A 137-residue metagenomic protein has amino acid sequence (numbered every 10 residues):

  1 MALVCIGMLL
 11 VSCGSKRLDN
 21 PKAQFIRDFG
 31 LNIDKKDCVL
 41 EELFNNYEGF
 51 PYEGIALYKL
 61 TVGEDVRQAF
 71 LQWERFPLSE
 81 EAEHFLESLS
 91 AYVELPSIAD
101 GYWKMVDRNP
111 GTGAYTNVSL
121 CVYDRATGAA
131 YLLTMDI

Functional and structural regions predicted by a protein language model:
M1-V11: Sec-dependent bacterial lipoprotein signal peptides
A2-V4, N20, V118: Generic hydrophobic-segment detector
C5-G7, A23, E42, E94: Exposed boundary/loop context
L10, L57, V122-D124: A generic structural signal for ordered secondary structure
C13-Q72: N-terminal export/targeting and maturation segments
V66-I137: Functional cores of ribonucleases/endoribonucleases
